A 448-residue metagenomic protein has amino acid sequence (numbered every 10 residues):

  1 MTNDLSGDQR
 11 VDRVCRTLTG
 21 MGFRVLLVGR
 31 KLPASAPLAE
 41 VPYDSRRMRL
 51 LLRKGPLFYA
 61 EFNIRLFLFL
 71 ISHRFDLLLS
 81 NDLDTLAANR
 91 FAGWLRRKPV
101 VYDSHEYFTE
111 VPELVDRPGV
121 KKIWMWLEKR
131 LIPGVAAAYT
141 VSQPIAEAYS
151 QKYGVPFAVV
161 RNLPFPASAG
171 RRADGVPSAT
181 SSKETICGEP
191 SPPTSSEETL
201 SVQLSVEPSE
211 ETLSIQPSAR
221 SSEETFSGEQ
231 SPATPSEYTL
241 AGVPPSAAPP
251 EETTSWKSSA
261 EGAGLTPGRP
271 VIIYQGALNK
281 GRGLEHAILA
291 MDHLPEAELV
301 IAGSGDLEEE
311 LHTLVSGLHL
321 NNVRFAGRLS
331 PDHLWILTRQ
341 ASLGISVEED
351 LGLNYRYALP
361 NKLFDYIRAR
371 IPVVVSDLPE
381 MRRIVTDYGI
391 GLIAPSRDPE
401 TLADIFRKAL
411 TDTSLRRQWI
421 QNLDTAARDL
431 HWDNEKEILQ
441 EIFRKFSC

Functional and structural regions predicted by a protein language model:
G29, R46, M125-G175, A179 (+3 more regions): Donor nucleotide-sugar binding/catalytic pocket of nucleotide-sugar-dependent glycosyltransferases
L57-E61, P99, T109-L131, P166 (+1 more regions): Nucleotide-sugar donor phosphate/pyrophosphate-binding loop at the beta->alpha transition of glycosyltransferases
I64-I71, A87, F91-L95, Y102 (+2 more regions): Membrane-proximal helix-turn-helix segments that form the acceptor-binding/catalytic region of lipid-linked
A136, T338-R356, I371: Acidic donor-binding loop of glycosyltransferase active sites
W256, L265-D292, L299-V300, I420: Conserved donor-binding/catalytic core segment of Leloir-type glycosyltransferases
R269, E309-I336, S342-L343: Nucleotide-activated donor-binding/catalytic signature segment of Leloir-type glycosyltransferases, i.e., the conserved
I336, S414-K445: A charged, aromatic-enriched C-terminal amphipathic alpha-helix characteristic of glycosyltransferases across folds
D387-Y388, L392-P399, K408-S414: Conserved acidic donor-binding segment of nucleotide-sugar-dependent glycosyltransferases
